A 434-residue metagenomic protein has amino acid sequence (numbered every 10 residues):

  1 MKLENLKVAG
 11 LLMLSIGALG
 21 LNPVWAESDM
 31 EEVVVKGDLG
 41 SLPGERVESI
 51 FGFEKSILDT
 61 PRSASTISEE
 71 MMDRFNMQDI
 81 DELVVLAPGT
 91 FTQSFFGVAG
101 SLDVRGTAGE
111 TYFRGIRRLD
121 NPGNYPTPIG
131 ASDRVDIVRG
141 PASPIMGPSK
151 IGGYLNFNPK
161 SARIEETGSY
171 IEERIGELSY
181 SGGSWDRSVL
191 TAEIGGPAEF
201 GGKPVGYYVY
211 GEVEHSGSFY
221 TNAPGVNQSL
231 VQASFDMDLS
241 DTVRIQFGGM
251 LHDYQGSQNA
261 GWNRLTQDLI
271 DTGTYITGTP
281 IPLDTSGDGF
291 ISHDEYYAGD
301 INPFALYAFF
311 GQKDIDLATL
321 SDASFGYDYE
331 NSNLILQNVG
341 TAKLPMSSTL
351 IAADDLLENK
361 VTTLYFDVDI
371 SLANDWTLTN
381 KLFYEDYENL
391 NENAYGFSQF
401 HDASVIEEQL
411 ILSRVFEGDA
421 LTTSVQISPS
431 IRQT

Functional and structural regions predicted by a protein language model:
M1-D29: Cleavable N-terminal targeting peptides that direct proteins into the secretory/outer-membrane pathway or into
L42-A64, F75, D81-N121: Extracytoplasmic beta-strand/coil segments of soluble accessory domains associated with Gram-negative outer-membrane
R62, I67, F75, A99 (+7 more regions): Transmembrane beta-barrel architecture of outer-membrane proteins
A64, M72, L83-V84, V135-G140 (+2 more regions): Non-catalytic regulatory/gating segments with a bias toward low-complexity or hydrophobic composition
T92, I116-P141: Short acidic/polar hinge/loop motifs at secondary-structure boundaries that mediate gating or recognition
D120, I175-S179, S216-T221, L350-D354 (+1 more regions): Extracellular loop and loop/strand-boundary signature of outer-membrane beta-barrel proteins
A131-D133, P144-Q232, L239-R244, T362: Outer-membrane beta-barrel translocator/receptor signature
L230-Q433: Outer-membrane beta-barrel domain signature, strongest for Gram-negative TonB-dependent receptors and also present
